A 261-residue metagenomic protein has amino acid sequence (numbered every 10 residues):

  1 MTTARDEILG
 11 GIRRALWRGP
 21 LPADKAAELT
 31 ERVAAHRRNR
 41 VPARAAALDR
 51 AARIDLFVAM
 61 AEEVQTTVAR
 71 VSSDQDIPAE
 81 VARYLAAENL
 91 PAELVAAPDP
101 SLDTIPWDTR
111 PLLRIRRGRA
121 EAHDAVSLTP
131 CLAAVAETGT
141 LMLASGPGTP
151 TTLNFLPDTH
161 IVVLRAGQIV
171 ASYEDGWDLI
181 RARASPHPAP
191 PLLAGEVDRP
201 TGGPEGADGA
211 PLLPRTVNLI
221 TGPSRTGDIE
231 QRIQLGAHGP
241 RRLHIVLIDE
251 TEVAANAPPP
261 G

Functional and structural regions predicted by a protein language model:
M1-S185, P200, G206-G261: The feature marks the mature, well-folded catalytic cores of soluble enzymes
S185-G195, G202: Intrinsic, low-complexity polybasic segments
